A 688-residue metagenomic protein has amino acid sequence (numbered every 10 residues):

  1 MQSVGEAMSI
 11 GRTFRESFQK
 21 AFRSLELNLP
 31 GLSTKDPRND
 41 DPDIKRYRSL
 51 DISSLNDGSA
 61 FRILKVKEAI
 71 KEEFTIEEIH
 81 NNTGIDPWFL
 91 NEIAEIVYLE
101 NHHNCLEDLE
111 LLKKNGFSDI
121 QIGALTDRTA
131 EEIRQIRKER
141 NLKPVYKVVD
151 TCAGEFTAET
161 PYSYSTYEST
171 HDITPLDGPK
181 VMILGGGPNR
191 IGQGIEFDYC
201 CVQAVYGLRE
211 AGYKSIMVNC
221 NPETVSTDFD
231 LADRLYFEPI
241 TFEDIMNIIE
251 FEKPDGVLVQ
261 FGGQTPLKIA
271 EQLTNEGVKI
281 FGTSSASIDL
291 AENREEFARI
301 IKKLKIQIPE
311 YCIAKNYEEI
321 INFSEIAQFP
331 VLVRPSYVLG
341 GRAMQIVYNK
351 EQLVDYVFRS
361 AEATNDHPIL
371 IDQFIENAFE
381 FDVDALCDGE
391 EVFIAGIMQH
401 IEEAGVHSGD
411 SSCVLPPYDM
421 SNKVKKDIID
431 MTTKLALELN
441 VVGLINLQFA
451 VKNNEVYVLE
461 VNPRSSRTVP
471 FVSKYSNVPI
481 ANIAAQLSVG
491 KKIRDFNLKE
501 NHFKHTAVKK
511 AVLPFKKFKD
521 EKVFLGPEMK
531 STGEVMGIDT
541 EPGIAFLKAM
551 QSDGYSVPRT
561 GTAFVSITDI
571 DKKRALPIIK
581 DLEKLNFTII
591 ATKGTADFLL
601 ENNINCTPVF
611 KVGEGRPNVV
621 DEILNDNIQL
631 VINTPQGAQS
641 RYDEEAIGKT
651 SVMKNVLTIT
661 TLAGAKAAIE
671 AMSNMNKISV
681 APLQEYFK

Functional and structural regions predicted by a protein language model:
M1-D108, N115-G116, E139-R140, P144 (+9 more regions): ATP-dependent carboxylate activation and anion-phosphoryl transfer catalytic cores that bind Mg-ATP to form
E77-N81, E110, G123-A124, I604-C606: Compact, charge-rich alpha-helical regulatory domains located at protein termini
N81-L90, Q121-I136: Short, basic interhelical loop/turn and adjoining N-cap of the next helix at nucleic-acid- or acidic-partner-contacting
E110-K114, D119, L125, C152-A158 (+1 more regions): Iron-sulfur-cluster electron-transfer modules
Q135-I306, K315-N322, I538-K688: ATP-binding N-terminal substructure of ATP-dependent carboxylate-amine bond-forming enzymes
E292-E295, V338-R342: Conserved A3 ("GATE") glycine/threonine-rich loop of ANL adenylate-forming enzymes
